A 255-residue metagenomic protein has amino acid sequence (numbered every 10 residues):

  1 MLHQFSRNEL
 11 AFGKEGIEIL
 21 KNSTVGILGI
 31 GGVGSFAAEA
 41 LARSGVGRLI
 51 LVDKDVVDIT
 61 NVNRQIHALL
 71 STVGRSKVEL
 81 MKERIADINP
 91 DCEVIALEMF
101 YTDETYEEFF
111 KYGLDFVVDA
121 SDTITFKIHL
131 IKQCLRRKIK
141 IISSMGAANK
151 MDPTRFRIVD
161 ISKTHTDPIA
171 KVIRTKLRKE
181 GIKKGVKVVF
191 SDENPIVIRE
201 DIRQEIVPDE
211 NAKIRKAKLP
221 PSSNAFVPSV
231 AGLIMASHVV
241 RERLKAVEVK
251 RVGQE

Functional and structural regions predicted by a protein language model:
M1-V25: N-terminal charged helix/coil linker that caps or initiates catalytic domains
I27-G29, V52: Conserved N-terminal Rossmann-fold NAD(P)-binding element of oxidoreductases
V33: Hydrophobic/small residue at the entry helix of a nucleotide-binding pocket
V46, L51-N89: Glycine-rich phosphate-binding loop and adjoining beta1-alpha1-beta2 segment of Rossmann-like nucleotide-binding folds
T60-H67, N149-D160: Acidic/polar active-site rim loop that often engages polyanionic ligands
E98-Y106: Conserved SAM/SAH-binding loop
Y112-F116, F126, R136, I141 (+2 more regions): Glycine-rich phosphate/adenylate-binding loop
